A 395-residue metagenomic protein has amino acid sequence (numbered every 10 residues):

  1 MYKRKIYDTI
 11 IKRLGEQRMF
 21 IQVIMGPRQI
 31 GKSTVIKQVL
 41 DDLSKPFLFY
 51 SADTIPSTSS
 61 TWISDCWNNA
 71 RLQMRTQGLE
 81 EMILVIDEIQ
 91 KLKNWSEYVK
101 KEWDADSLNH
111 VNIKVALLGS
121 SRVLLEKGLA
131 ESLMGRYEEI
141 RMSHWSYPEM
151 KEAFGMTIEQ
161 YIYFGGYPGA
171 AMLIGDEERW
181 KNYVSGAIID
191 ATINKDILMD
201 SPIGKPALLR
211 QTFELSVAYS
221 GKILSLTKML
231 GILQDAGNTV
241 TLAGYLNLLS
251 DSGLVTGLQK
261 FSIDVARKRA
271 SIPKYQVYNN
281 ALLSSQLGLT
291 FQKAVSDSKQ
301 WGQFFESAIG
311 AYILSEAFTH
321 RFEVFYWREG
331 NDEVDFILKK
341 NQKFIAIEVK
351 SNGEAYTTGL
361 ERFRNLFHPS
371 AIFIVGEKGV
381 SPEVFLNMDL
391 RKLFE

Functional and structural regions predicted by a protein language model:
M1-E16: Pre-Walker A adenine-sensing motif
I24: Hydrophobic anchor at the beta1->P-loop junction of P-loop NTPases
K32: Conserved lysine of the Walker
V35, V39: Hydrophobic positions on the alpha1 helix immediately C-terminal to the Walker A/P-loop
Y50-E80: Short glycine-rich substrate-engagement loop in P-loop NTPases that contacts/grips substrate
S96-L117: Conserved catalytic/switch belt of AAA+ P-loop NTPases
N112, S120-R122, E126-I223, T227 (+1 more regions): Interdomain motor-coupling "hinge/lid" segment immediately C-terminal to the ATP-binding subdomain of NTP-driven enzymes
K181-N341: Accessory nucleic acid-recognition modules appended to NTPase machines
